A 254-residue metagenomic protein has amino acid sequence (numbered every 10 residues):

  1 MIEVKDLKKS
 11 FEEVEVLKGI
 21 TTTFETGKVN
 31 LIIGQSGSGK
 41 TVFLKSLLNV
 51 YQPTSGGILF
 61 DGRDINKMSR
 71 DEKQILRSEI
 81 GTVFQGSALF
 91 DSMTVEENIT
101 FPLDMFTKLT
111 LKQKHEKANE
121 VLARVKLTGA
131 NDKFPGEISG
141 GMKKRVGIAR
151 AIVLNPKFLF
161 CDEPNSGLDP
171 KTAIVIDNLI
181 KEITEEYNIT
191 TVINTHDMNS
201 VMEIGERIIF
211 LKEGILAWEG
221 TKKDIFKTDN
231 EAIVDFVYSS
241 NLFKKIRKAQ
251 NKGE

Functional and structural regions predicted by a protein language model:
L48: Helix-to-loop junction immediately C-terminal to a conserved catalytic motif
D64, L111-G129: Conserved ABC ATPase "signature" region
F134-I138, M142: Conserved ABC ATPase signature
V153-K157: A short, proline-enriched helix->beta-strand linker immediately N-terminal to the Walker B motif in ABC-type P-loop
L159-D162: Catalytic Walker B motif of ABC-type/P-loop ATPase nucleotide-binding domains
P170-T172: Helix N-cap at the start of a conserved alpha-helix in ABC-type nucleotide-binding domains
